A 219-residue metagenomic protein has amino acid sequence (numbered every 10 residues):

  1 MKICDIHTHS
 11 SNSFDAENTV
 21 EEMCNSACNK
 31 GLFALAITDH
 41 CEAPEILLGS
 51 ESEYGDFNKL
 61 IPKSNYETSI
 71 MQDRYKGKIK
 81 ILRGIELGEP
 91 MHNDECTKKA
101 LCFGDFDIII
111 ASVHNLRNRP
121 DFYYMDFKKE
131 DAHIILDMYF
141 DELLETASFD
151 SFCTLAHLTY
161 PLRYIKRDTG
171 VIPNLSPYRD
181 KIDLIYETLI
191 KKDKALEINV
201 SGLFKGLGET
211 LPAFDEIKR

Functional and structural regions predicted by a protein language model:
M1-M91, A100-F103, Y164-K166, G170-S176 (+2 more regions): An N-terminally biased module of ancient metal coordination in phosphate/nucleic-acid-related enzymes
D15-N18, L136-D137, T210-K218: Short, motif-level signal for alpha-helix interfacial/capping segments enriched in acidic residues and aromatics/proline
L35-I37, I109, L155, L196: Hydrophobic residues within beta-strands of alpha/beta enzymes
H40, L158, R219: Short acidic/histidine-rich active-site segments
I46-L47, P120-D121, L207: Short glycine-/acidic-enriched loop or helix-start segments at secondary-structure transitions that form or flank
F57-K191: Extended substrate/RNA-proximal surfaces in nucleic-acid metabolism proteins
S176-R219: Active-site-adjacent C-terminal substructures of enzyme catalytic domains
